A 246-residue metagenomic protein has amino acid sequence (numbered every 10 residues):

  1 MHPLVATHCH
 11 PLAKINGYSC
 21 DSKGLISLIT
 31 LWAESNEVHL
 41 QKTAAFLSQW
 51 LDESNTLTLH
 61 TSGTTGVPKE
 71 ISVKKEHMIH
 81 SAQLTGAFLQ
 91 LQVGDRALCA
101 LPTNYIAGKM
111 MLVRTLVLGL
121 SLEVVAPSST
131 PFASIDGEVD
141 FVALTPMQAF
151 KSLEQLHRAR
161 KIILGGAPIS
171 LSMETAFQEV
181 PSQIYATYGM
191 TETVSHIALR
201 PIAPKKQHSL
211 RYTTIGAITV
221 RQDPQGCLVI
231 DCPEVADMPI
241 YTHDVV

Functional and structural regions predicted by a protein language model:
M1-A45, G137, E154-Q155: Structural core segment of the AMP-binding/adenylate-forming
H2-K14, T85-G86, I106-L118: Hydrophobic alpha-helical segments in the ANL/AMP-binding
K42-H60, V93-G94: Conserved pre-ATP/AMP-binding loop-to-beta segment of ANL
N55-Q83, Q90: Conserved AMP-binding A3 loop
T61-T64, A97, L112, V142 (+3 more regions): Conserved S/T- and glycine-rich ATP-binding loop of Class I adenylate-forming
K74-H80, R96-K151: AMP-binding/adenylate-forming
L156-K206: Gly/Ser/Thr-rich phosphate-binding loop
V229-V246: Conserved ATP-binding/catalytic segment of the ANL
